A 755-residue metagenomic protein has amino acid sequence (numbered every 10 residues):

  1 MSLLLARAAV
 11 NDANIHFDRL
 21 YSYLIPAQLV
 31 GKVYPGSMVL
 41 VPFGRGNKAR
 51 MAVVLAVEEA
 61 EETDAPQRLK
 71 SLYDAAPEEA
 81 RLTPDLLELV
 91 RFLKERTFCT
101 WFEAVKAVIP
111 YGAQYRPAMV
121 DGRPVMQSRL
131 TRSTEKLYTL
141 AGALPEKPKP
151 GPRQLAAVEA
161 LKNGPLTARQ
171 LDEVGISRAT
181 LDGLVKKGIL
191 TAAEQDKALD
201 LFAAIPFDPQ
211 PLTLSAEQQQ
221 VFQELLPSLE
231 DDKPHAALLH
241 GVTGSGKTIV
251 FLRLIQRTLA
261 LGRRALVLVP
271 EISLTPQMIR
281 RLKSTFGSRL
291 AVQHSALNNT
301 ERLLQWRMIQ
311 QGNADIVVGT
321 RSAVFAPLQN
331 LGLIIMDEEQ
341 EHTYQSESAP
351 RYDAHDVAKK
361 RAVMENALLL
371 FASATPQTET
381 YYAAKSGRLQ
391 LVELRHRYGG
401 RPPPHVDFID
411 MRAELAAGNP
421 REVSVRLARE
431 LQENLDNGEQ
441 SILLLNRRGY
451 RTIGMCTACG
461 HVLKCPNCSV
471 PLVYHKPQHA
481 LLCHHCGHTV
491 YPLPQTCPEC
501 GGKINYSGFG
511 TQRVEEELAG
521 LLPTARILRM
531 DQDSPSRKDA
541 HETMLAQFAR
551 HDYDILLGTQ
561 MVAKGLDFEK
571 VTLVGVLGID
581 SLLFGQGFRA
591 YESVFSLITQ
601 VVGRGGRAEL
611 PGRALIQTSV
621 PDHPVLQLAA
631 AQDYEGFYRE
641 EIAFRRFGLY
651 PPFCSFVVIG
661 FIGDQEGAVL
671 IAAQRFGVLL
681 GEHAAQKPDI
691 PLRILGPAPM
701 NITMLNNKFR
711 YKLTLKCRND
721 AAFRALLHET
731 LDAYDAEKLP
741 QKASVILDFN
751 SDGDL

Functional and structural regions predicted by a protein language model:
M1-S373, T380, K385-R401, H683 (+2 more regions): Accessory, non-ATPase domains that flank or precede helicase/AAA+ motor cores in DNA-metabolism machines
L3-L5, D18, N47, G438 (+4 more regions): A general secondary-structure signal for short beta-strands and their flanking turns/coil in non-transmembrane regions
L5, Y34-P35, R426, L522 (+1 more regions): A short, contiguous, amphipathic alpha-helix enriched in charged residues
N14, L522-A525, L680-R693, E737-K742: Short secondary-structure junctions
R91-K94, A428, E515, A519 (+3 more regions): Generic solvent-exposed, charged/amphipathic alpha-helical segments that serve as macromolecular interface scaffolds
P209-S215, Q219, Q223, D232-L670 (+4 more regions): Inter-lobe coupling/hinge segments of SF2-like helicase ATPases
V678, E682-L705, F709, V745-L755: A carboxyl-terminal module marker
